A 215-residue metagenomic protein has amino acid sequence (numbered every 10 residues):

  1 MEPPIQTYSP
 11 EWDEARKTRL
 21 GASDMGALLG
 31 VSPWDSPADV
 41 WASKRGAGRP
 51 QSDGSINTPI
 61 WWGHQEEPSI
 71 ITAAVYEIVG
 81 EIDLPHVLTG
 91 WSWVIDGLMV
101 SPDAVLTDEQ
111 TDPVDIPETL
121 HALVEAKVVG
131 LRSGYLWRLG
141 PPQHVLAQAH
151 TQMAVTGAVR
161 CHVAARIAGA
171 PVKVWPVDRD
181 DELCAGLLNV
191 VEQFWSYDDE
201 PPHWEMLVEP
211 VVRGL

Functional and structural regions predicted by a protein language model:
M1-S69: Charged, glycine-rich intrinsically disordered N-terminal tails and low-complexity linkers that flank
A15, L28, V40-K44, E77 (+2 more regions): Residues that form generic nucleotide/phosphate-binding pockets
A15, P37, K44, H64-Q65 (+5 more regions): Enriched - but not universal
R19, A27-L28, D83, V87 (+4 more regions): Acidic/proline-rich low-complexity IDRs
I60, Y76-P102, L106-P201: Nucleic-acid nuclease catalytic cores
P68-T72, H150: A structural signal for well-ordered alpha-helical segments within the folded catalytic domains of diverse enzymes
D199, H203-L215: Helix-loop elements that line ligand-binding/catalytic pockets
